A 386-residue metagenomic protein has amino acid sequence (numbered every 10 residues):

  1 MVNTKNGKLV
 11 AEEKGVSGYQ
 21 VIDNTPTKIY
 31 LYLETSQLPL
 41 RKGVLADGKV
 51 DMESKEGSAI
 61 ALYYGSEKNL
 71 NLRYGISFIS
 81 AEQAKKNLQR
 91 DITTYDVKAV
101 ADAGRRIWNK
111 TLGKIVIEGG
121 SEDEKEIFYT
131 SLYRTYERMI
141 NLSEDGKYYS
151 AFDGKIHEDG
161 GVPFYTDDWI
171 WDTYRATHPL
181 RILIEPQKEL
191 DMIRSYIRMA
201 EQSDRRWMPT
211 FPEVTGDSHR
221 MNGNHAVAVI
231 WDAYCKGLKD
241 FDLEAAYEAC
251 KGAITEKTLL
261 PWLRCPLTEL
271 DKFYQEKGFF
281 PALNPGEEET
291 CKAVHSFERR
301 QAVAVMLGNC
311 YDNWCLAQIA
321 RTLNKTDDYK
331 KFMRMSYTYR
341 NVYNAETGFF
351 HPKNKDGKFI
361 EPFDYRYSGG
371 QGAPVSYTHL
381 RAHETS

Functional and structural regions predicted by a protein language model:
M1-Y165, R198: Beta-sandwich/jelly-roll carbohydrate-recognition scaffolds of carbohydrate-active enzymes
L88-I92, A317-L323: N-terminal leader/propeptide and maturation segments of large enzyme subunits in energy/redox metabolism and hydrolases
Q89, C265-P266, R366: Short secondary-structure boundary/capping segments
N109-E276, P281-P285, V294-N313, A317-R321 (+3 more regions): Substrate-binding groove/exosite segments of carbohydrate-active enzymes
I197, Y329-R366, S386: Non-catalytic carbohydrate-binding regions of carbohydrate-active enzymes
D364-Y377: C-terminal, helix-dominated tail/subdomain
T378-T385: Conserved small/polar residues in nucleotide/adenosyl-binding loops
